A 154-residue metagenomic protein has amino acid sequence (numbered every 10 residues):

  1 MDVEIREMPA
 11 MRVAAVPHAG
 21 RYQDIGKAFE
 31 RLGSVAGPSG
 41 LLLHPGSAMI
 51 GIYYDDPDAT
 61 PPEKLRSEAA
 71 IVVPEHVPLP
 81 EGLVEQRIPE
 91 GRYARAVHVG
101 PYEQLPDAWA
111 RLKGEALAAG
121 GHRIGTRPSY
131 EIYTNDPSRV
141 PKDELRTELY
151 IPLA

Functional and structural regions predicted by a protein language model:
M1-A154: A solvent-exposed interaction/effector surface
